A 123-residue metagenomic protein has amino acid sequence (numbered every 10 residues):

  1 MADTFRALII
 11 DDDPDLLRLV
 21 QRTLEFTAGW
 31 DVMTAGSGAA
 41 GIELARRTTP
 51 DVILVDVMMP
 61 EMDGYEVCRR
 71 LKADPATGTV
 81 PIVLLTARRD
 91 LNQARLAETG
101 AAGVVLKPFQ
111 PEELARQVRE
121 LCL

Functional and structural regions predicted by a protein language model:
M1-L8, E112-L123: Non-catalytic signal-transmission and effector/linker regions of two-component phosphorelay proteins
P14-M33: Two-component/phosphorelay signaling modules centered on CheY-like receiver
T34-E43, G64: Helix N-cap/capping motif at the beta->alpha junctions
E43, Y65-G78: Short amphipathic alpha-helix used as the core "switch/output" element in two-component signaling
T48-L54: Active-site beta3 strand of CheY-like receiver
D56, T86: Active-site residues of response regulator receiver
M59: Receiver (REC) domain active-site loop signature in two-component systems and cognate sites in sensor histidine kinases
E66, R88-L106, E112-R119: Alpha4 helix (beta4-alpha4-beta5 surface) of REC/receiver domains from two-component response regulators
